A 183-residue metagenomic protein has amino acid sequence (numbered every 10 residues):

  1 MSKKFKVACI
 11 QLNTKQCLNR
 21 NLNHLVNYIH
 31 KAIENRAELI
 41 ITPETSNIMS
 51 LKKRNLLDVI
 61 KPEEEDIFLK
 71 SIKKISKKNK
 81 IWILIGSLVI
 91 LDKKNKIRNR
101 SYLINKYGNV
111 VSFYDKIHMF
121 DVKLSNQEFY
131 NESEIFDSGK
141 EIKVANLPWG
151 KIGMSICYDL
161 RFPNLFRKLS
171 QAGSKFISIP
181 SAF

Functional and structural regions predicted by a protein language model:
M1-S2, A172: Short glycine/proline-enriched loop/turn "hinge" motifs that connect secondary-structure elements and lie
S2-A8: Extreme N-terminal starter segment of soluble prokaryotic enzymes
A8-I10, I40, G153-S155: Hydrophobic positions in the central parallel beta-sheet of the AAA+
Q11-Q16: Short polar catalytic/cofactor-binding loops
L18, H30-Y107, F113, V122: Cys-nucleophile CN-hydrolase/nitrilase-fold catalytic domain and related Cys-dependent amidase chemistry that acts on
R20-K31, R161-K168: Short, acidic/polar
E63-I85, K151, C157-F183: CN hydrolase (nitrilase-like) catalytic-core segments centered on the catalytic cysteine and neighboring Lys/Glu
D92-A172, P180-S181: Active-site catalytic loop in hydrolytic enzyme cores
